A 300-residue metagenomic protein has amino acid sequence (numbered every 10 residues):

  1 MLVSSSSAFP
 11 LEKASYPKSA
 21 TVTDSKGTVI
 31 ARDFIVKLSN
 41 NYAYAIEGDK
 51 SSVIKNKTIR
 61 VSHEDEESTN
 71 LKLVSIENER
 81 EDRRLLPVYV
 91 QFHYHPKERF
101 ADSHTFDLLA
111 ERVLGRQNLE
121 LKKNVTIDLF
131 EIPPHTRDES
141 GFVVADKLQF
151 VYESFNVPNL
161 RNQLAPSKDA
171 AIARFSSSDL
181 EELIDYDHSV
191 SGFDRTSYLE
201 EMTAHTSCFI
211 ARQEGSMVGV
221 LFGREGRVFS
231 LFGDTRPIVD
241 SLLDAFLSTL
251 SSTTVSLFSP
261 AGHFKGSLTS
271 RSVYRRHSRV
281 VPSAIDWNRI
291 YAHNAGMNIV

Functional and structural regions predicted by a protein language model:
M1-A45, S177-R212, D244, A261-V300: N-terminal charged segments
M1-T23, L119-K122, P133-R227, P237: Amide-forming acyltransferase catalytic core, primarily the GNAT-like/NAT-type and related acyltransferase folds
L2, S6-H104, F209-D244: Conserved donor-binding loop and adjoining core beta-sheet/short helix segment in diverse acyl/aminoacyl transferases
A43-A45, E66-I132, L250-G262, R271-V273: Conserved GNAT acetyl-CoA-binding A-motif
S51-I54, E98, P133, D179 (+3 more regions): Residues that cap or initiate secondary-structure elements
S52, E64-E66, D146-K147, S191-D194 (+3 more regions): Short, low-complexity, polar/charged sequence segments that are solvent-exposed and flexible
K123-A165, S230-F232, T253-V300: Active-site/acyl-donor-binding loops of N-acyltransferases
